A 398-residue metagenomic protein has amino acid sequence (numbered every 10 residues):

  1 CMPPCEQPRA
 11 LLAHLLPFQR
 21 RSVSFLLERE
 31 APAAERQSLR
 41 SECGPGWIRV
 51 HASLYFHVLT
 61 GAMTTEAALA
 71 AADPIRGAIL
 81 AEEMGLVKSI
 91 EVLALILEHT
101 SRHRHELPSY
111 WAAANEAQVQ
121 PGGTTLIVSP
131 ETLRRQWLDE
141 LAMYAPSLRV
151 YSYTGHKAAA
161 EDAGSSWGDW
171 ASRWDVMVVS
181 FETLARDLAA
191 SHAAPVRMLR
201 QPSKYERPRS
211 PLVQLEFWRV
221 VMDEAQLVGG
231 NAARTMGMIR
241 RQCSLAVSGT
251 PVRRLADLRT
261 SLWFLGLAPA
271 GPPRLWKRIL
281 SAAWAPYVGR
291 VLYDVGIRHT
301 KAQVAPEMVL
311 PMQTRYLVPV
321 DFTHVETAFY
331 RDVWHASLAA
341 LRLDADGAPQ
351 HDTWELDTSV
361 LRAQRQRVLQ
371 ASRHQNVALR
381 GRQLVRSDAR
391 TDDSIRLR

Functional and structural regions predicted by a protein language model:
C1-Q7, A72-A78, E116-P121, G237-R241 (+2 more regions): Surface-exposed beta-strand-to-loop junctions that form interaction patches on eukaryotic regulatory domains
C1-R21, E30, A113-A117, S165-G168 (+4 more regions): Charged, low-complexity intrinsically disordered regions
M2-A81, I90-E91: Conserved pre-motif I regulatory segment
C5-E6, R76, T100-G230, L275-L280: SF2 helicase/translocase NTPase motor core, specifically the RecA-like lobe 1 inter-motif segment between Walker
E28-A31, A72, V87-Q120, G237-R240 (+1 more regions): Walker A/P-loop NTP-binding motif
E35-A72, R102-G122, S191-S210, D344-E355: Intrinsically disordered, low-complexity domain-flanking/linker segments in eukaryotic proteins, enriched
I90-R102, R197, R207-K277: Signature of the SF2 helicase/ATPase Hel1-core->accessory helical subdomain module
V178-V179, T183, R234-R241, G266-S387 (+1 more regions): Inter-lobe coupling linker of SF2 helicases/translocases
